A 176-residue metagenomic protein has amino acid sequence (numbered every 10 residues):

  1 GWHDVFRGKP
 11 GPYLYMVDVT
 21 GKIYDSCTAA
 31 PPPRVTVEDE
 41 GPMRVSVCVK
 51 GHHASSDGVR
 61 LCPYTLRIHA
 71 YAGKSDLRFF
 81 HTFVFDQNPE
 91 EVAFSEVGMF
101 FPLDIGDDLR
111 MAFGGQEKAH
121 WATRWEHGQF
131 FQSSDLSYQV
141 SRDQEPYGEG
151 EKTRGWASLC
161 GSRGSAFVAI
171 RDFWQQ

Functional and structural regions predicted by a protein language model:
G1-Q176: Beta-strand/loop-rich accessory regions of lumenal/periplasmic or secreted enzymes, predominantly carbohydrate-active
